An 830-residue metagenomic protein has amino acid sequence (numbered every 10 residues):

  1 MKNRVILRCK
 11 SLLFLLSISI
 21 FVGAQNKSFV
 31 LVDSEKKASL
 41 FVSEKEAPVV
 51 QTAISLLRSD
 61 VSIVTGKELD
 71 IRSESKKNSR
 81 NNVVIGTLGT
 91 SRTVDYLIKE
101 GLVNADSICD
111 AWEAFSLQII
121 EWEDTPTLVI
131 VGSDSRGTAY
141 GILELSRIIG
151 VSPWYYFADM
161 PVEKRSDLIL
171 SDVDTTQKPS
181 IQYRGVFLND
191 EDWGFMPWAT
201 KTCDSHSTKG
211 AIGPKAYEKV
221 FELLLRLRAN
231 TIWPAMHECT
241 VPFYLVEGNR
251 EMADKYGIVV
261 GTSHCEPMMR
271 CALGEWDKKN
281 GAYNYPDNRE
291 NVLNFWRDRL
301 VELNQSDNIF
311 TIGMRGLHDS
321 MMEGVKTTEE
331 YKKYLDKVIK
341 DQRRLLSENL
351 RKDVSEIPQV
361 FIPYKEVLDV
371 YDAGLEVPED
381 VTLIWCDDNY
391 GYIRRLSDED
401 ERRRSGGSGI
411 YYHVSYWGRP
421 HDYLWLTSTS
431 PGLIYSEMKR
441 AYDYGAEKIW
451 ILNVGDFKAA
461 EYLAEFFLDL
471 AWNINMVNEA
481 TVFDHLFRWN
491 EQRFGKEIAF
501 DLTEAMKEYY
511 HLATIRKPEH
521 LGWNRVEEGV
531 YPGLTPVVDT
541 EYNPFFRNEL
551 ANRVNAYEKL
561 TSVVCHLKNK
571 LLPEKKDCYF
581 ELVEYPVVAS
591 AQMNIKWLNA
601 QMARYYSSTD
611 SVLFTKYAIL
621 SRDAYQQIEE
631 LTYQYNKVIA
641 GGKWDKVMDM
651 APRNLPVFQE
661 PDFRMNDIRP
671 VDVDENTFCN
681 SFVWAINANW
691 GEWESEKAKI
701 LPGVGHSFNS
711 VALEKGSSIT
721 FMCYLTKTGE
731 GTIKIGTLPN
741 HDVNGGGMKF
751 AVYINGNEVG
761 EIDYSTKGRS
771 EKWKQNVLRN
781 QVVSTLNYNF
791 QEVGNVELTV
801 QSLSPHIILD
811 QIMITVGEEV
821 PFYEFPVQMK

Functional and structural regions predicted by a protein language model:
M1-K27: Bacterial Sec-dependent N-terminal signal peptides
Q25-K178, G731: Contiguous, structured surface segment used for ligand recognition
V61, D134, L383, A441 (+3 more regions): Conserved, mostly hydrophobic/aromatic
V103-P286, V360-Y364, G374-Y392, E399-P431 (+3 more regions): Feature activates predominantly on carbohydrate-active enzymes
M160-R165, L486-A651, I719: C-terminal non-catalytic alpha-helical accessory regions
V162-I169, Y244, M252-K255, K279-S405 (+3 more regions): Gly/Pro-rich turn-and-neighbor structural signature
S430-M506: Substrate-binding cleft of secreted/luminal carbohydrate-active enzymes
M648, P652-K830: Extracytoplasmic
